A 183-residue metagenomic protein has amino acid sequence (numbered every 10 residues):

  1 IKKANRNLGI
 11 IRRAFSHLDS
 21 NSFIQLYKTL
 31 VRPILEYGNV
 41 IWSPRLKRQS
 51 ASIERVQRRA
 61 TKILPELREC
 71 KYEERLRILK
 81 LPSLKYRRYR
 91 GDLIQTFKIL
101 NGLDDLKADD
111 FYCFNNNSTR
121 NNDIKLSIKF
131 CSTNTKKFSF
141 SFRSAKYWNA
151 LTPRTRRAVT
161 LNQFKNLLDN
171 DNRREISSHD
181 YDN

Functional and structural regions predicted by a protein language model:
I1-N183: Hydrophobic/basic alpha-helical segments
